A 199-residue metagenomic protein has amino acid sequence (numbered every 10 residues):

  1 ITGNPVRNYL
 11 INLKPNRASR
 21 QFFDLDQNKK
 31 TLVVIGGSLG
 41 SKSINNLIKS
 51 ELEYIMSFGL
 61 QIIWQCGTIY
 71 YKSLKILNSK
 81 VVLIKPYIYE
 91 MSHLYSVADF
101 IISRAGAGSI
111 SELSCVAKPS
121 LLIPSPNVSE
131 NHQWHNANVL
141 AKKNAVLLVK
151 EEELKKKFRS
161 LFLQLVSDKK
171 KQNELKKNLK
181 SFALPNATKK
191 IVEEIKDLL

Functional and structural regions predicted by a protein language model:
I1-N12: Donor nucleotide-sugar binding/catalytic pocket of nucleotide-sugar-dependent glycosyltransferases
T2-N4, I123-P126, V149-E152: Short beta->alpha connector loops at strand-helix junctions that form conserved, small/polar/Pro-enriched
P15-I101, Q133-A137, V149-F158: Donor-nucleotide binding loops and adjacent catalytic segments primarily of GT-B fold Leloir glycosyltransferases
M91-Q133: A donor-sugar binding/catalytic signature common to diverse glycosyltransferases and related nucleotide-sugar
A117, W134-V146: Acidic, glycine-centered active-site loop in nucleotide-sugar glycosyltransferases
K143-N144, L148-K150, L154-K170: C-terminal "capping" alpha-helix adjacent to the active site of nucleotide-linked donor transferases in cell-envelope
Q164, K171-P185: A short, well-ordered alpha-helix in the C-terminal region of glycosyltransferases
L184-L199: C-terminal alpha-helical cap of glycosyltransferases
